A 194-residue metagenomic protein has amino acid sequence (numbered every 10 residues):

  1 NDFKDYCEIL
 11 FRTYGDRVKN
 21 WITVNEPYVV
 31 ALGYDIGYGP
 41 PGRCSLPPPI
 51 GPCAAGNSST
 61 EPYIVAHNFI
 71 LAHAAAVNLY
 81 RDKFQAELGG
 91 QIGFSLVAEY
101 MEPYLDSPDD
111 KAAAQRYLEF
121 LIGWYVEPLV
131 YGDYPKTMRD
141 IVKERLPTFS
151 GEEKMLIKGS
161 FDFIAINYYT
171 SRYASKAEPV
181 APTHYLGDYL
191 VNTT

Functional and structural regions predicted by a protein language model:
N1-T194: Active-site region of glycoside hydrolase catalytic domains
